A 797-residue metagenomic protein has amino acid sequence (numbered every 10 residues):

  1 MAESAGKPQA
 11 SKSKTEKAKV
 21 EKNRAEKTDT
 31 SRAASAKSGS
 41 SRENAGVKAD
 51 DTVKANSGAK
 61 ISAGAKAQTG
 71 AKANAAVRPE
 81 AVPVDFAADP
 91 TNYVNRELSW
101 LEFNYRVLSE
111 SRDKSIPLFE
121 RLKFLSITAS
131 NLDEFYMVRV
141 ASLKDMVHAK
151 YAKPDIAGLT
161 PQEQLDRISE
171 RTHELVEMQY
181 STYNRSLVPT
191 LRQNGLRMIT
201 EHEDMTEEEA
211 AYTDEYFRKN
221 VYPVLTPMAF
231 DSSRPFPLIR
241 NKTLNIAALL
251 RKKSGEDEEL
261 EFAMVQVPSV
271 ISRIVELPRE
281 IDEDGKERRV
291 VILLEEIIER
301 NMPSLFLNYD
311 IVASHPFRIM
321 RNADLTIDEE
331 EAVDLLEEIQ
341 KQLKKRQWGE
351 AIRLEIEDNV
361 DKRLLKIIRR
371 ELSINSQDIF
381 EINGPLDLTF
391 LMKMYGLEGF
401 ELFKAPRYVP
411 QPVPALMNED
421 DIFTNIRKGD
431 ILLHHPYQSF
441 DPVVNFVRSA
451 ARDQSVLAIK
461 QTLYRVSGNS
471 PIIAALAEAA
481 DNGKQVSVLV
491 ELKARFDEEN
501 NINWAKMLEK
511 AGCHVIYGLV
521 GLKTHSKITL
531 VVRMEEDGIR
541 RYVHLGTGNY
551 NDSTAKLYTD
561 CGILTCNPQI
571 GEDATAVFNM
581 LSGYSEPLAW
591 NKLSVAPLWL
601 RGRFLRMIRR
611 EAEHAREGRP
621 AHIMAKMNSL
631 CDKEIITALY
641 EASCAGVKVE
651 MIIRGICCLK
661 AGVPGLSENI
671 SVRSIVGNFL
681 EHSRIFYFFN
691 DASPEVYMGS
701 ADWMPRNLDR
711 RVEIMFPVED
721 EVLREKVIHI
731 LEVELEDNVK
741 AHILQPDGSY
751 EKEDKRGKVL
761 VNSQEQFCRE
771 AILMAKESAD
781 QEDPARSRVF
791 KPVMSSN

Functional and structural regions predicted by a protein language model:
A2-I623, E641, A645, C657-N797: N-terminal localization/anchoring segments of enzymes in phospholipid and broader phosphate metabolism
N628: Cofactor-pocket helix-loop regions in the catalytic cores of large enzyme subunits
K633-I636, Y640: Glycine/threonine-rich ATP-lid/beta-loop region of ATP-binding domains
K648-I652: Hydrophobic alpha/beta core scaffold segments
